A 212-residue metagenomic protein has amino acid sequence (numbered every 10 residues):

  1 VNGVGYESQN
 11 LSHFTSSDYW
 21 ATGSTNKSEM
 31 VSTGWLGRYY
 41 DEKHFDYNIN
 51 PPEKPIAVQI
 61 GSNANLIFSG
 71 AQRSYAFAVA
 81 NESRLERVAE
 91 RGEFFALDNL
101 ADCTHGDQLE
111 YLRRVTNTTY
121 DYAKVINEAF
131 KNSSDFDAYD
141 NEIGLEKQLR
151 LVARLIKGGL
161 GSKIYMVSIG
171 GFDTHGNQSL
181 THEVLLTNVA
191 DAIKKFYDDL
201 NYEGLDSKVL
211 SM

Functional and structural regions predicted by a protein language model:
V1-Y202: Feature for exported/extracytoplasmic and membrane-associated proteins, marking the mature portion
L205: Glycine-rich, charge-dense phosphate/pyrophosphate-binding loop(s) and the adjacent flexible "lid"/catalytic subdomain
K208-M212: Acidic/histidine-rich, metal-coordinating catalytic segments
